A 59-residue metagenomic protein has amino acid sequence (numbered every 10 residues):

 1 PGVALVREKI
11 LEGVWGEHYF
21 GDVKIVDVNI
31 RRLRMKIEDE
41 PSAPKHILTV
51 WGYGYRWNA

Functional and structural regions predicted by a protein language model:
P1-Y53: Positively charged, aromatic-enriched patches within helix-turn-helix-type DNA-binding elements, predominantly
W57-A59: Conserved hydrophobic "DFG−1" position in protein kinase catalytic cores
